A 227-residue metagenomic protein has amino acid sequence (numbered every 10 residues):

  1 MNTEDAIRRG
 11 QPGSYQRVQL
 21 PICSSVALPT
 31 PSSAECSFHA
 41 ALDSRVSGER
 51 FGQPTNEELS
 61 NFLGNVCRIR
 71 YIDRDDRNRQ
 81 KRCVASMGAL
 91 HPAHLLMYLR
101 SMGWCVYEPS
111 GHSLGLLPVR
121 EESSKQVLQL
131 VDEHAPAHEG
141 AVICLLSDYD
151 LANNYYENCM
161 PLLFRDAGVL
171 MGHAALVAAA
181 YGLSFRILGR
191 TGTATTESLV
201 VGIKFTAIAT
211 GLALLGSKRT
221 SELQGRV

Functional and structural regions predicted by a protein language model:
M1-A167, Y181-V227: N-terminal accessory segments that position/regulate proteins before the catalytic core
M171: C-terminal substrate/ligand-recognition segments
